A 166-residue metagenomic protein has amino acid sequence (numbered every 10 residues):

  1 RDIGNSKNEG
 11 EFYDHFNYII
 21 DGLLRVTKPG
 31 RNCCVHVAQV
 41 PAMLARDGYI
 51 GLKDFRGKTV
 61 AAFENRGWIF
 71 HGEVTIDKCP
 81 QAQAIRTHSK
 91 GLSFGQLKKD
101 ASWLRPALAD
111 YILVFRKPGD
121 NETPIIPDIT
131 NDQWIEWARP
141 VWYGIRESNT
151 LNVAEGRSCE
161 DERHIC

Functional and structural regions predicted by a protein language model:
R1-C166: Core catalytic lobe of class I
